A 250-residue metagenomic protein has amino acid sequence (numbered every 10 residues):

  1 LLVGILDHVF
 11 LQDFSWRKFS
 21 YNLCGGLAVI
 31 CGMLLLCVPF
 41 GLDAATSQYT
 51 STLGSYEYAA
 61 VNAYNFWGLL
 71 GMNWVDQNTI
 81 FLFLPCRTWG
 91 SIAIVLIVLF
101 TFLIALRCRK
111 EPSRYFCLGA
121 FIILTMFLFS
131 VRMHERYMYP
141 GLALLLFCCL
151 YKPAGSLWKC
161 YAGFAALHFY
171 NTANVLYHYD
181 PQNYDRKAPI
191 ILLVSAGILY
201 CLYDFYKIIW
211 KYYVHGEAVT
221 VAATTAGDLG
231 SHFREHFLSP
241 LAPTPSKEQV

Functional and structural regions predicted by a protein language model:
L1-I30: Perimembrane helix-loop-helix junctions
L2-H8, I104, F129, L142-K159 (+1 more regions): Transmembrane alpha-helices and membrane-interface helical segments of multi-pass integral membrane enzymes
V9, S51-L128, Y203-G216: Aromatic/glycine/proline-enriched transmembrane-helix motif characteristic of membrane-embedded glycan-assembly enzymes
L11-F19, I104-R114, C148-S156: Membrane-interface helix-boundary motifs at transmembrane edges
G26, I30, I92-L96, Y137-L145 (+1 more regions): Membrane-embedded alpha-helical segments of multi-pass membrane proteins, especially the transmembrane helices
A28-D43: Transmembrane signal-anchor helices characteristic of membrane glycosylation enzymes that use polyprenol
L42, Y49-Y64, G119, K152-V250: Transmembrane helical bundles and short interhelical boundary loops of multi-pass, membrane-embedded
S130-Y139, L176-Y184: Membrane-interface catalytic loops of GT-C/OST-like multi-pass glycosylation enzymes that act
